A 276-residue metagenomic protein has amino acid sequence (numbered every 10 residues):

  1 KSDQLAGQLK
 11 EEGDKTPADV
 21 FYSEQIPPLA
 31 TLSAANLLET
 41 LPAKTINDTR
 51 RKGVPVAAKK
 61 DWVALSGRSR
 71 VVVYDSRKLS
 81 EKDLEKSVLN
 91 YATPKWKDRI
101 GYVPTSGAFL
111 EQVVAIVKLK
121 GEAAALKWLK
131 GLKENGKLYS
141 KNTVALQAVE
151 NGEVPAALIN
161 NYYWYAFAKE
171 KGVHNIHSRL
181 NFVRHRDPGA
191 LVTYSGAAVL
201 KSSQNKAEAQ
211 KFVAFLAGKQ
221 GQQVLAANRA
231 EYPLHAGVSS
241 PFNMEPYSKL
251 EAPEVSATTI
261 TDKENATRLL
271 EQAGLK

Functional and structural regions predicted by a protein language model:
S2-K10, T16-V154: Extracytoplasmic ligand-binding site segments that recognize negatively charged/polar headgroups
P27-T31, A156-H177: A ligand-binding cleft/hinge motif common to bilobed small-molecule-binding domains
D48, R68, W128-L132, L138-Y139 (+1 more regions): Periplasmic-binding protein-like
V71-K78, V117, V192-N205, V224: A bilobed periplasmic-binding-protein/Venus flytrap-type ligand-binding module shared by bacterial periplasmic
W96-T105, F215-V238: Periplasmic-binding protein-like
A124, W128, S195, Q204-L216 (+1 more regions): Short amphipathic alpha-helical coupling segments at ligand-binding clamshell hinges and other catalytic/signaling
A125-G131, G136, P188, Y247-K249 (+2 more regions): Short, solvent-exposed loop/beta-turn-alpha elements that line the ligand-binding surface or hinge of extracytoplasmic
E231-K276: An extracytoplasmic/periplasmic, membrane-proximal ligand-sensing/linker region
